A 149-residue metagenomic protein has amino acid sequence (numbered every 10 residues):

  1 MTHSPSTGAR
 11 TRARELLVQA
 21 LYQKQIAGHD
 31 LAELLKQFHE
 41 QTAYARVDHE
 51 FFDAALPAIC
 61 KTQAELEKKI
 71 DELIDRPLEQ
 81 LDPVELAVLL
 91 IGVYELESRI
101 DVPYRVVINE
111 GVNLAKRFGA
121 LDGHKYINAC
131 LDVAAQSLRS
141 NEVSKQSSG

Functional and structural regions predicted by a protein language model:
M1-G149: N-terminal interaction/assembly modules
